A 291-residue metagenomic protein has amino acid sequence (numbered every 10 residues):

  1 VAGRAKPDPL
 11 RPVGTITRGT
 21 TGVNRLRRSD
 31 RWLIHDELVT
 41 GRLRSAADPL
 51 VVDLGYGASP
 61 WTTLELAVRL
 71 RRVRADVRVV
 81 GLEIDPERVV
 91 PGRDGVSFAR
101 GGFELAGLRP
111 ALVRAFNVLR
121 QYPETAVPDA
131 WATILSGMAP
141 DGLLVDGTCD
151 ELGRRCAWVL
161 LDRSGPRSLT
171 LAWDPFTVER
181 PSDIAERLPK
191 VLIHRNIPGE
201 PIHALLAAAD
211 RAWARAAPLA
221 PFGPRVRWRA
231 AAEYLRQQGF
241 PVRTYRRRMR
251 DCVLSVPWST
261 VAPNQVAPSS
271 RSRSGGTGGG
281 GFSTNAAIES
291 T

Functional and structural regions predicted by a protein language model:
V1-D48: Class I SAM-dependent methyltransferase Rossmann-like catalytic core, especially the SAM/SAH-binding loop
A47-A58: Conserved class I S-adenosyl-L-methionine
G57-L105: Class I SAM-dependent methyltransferase SAM/SAH-binding core
P110-A126: A short SAM/SAH-binding and catalytic strip from SAM-dependent methyltransferases
P128-P140: A short glycine-rich, Lys/Arg-flanked "PGG" loop and its adjoining helix->strand segment in the class I
P140-L152: Conserved beta-strand signature within the Rossmann-like core of class I S-adenosyl-L-methionine
L161-R227: A conserved mid-domain beta-alpha-beta active-site/ligand-binding segment of alpha/beta enzyme cores
S269-S274, F282-T291: Low-acidity, Ser/Thr- and Arg-rich intrinsically disordered low-complexity segments
